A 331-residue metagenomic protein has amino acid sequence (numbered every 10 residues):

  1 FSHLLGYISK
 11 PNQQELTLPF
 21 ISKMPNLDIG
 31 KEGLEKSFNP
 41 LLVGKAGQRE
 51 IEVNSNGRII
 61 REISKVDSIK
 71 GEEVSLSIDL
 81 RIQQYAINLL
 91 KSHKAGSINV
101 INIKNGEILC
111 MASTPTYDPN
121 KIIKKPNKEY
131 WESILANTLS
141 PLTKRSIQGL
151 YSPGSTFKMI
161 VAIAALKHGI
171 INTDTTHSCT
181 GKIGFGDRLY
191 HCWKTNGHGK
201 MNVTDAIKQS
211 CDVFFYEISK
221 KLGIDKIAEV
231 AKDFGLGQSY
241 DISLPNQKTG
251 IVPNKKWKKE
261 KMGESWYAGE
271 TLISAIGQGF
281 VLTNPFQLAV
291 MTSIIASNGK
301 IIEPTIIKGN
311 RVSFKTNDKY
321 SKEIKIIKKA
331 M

Functional and structural regions predicted by a protein language model:
F1-S97, M111-A112, Y117-R145, L150: Extracytoplasmic/periplasmic proteins that interact with beta-lactams or build/remodel peptidoglycan
N54-E62, K104-T156, I160-M331: Beta-lactam-recognizing serine transpeptidase/beta-lactamase-like catalytic domain environment
I98-I103: Short hydrophobic alpha-helical segments used for membrane anchoring or interfacial signaling
